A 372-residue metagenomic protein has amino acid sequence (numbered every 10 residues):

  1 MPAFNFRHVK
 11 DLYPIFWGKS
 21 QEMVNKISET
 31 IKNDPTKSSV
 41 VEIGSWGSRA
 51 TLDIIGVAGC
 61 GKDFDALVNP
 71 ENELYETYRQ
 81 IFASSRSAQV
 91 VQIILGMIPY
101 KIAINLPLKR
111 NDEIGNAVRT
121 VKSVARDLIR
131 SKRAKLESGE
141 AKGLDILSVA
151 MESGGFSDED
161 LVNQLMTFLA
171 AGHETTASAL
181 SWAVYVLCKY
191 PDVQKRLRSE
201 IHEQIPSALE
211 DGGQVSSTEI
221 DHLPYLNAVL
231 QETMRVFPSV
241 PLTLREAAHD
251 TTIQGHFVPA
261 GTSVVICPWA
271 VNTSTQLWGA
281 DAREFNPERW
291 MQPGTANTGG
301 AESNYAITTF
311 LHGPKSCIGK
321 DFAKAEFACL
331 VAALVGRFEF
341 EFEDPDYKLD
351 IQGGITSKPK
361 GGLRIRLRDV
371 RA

Functional and structural regions predicted by a protein language model:
P2, A171, Q214-T218, W290-L330 (+1 more regions): Cytochrome P450 heme-thiolate "Cys pocket" and heme-binding signature region
F6-V9, E137-S138, S217-P224, C317-G319: Conserved, non-catalytic sequence blocks in retroelement Pol enzymes and Pol-derived host proteins
K10-L180, R196, S217: Cytochrome P450 heme-thiolate monooxygenase catalytic core
E29, F64, C188-V193, S316 (+1 more regions): Cytochrome P450 heme-binding "Cys pocket" and the immediately downstream C-terminal segment
K37, E73-F82, A141-L147, V186-S239 (+5 more regions): Cytochrome P450 I-helix active-site segment
T175-C188, L330: Short, small-residue alpha-helix embedded
I266-N297: Conserved cytochrome P450 K-helix/beta-meander segment immediately N-terminal to the heme-binding cysteine loop
T356-A372: C-terminal helix/juxtamembrane-tail motif
